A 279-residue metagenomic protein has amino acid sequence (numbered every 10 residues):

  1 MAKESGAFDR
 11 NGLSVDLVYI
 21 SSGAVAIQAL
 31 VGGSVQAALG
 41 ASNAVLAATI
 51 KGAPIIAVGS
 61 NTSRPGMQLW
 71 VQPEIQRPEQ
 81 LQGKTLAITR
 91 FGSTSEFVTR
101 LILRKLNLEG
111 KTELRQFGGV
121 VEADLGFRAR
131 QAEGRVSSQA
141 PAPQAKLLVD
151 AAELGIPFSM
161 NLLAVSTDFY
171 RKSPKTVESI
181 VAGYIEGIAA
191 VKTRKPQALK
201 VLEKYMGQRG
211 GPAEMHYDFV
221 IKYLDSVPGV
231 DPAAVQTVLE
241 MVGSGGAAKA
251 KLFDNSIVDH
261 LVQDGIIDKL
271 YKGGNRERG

Functional and structural regions predicted by a protein language model:
M1-A2, M67-Q76, S159-T176, Y223: A bilobed periplasmic-binding-protein/Venus flytrap-type ligand-binding module shared by bacterial periplasmic
M1-G126, E133-Q139, K146-A151, I156-P157: Short, glycine-/small- and polar/acidic-enriched structural segments that line small-molecule recognition paths
N43, V121-M206: Pocket-lining segment of extracytoplasmic ligand-binding domains
Q72, D150, S166, D254 (+1 more regions): Helix N-cap / beta->alpha transition motif
R171-K249: Secondary-structure end/capping motifs
G243-G279: Conserved C-terminal helix/tail region of periplasmic/extracytoplasmic solute-binding proteins
